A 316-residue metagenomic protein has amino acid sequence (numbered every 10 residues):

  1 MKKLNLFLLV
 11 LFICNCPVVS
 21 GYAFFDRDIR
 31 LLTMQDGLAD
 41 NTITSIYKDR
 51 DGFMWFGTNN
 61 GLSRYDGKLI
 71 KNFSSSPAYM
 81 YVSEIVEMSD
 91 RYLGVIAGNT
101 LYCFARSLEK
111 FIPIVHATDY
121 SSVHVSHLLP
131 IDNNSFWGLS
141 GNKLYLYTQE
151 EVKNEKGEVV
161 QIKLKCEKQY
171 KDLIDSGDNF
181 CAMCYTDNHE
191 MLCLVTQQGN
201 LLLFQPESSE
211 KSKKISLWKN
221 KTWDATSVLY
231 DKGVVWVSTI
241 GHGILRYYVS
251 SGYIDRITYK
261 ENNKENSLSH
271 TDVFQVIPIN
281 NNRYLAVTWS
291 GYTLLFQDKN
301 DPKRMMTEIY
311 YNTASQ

Functional and structural regions predicted by a protein language model:
M1-Q316: Carboxylate-rich, polar loop motifs that coordinate divalent cations or form catalytic acidic clusters
